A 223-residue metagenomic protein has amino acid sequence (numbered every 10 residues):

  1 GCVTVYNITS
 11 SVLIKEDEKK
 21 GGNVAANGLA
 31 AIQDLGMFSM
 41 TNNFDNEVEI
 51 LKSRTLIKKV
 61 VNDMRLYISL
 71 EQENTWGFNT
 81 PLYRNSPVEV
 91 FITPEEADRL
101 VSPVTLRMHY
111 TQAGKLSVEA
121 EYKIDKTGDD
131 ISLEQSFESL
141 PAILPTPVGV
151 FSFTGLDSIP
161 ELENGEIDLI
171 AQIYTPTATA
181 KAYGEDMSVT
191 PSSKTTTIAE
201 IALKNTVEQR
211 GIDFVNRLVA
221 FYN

Functional and structural regions predicted by a protein language model:
G1-N223: Hydrophobic and amphipathic membrane-targeting/association helices
